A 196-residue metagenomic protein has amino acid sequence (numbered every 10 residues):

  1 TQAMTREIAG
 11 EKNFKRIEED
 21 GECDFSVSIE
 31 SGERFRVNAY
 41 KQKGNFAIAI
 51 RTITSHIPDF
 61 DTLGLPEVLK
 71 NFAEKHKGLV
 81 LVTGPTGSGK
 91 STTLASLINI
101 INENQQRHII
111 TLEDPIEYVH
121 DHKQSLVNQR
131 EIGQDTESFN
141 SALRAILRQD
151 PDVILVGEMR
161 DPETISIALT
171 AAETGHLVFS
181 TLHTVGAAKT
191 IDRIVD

Functional and structural regions predicted by a protein language model:
T1-P85, T93: N-terminal "pre-motor" subdomain/linker immediately upstream of P-loop NTPase catalytic cores
V37, L97, A142, I167-A168: Aromatic/hydrophobic pocket-lining residues that form π-stacking "cages" and hydrophobic walls in ligand
I53-H56, V127-N128, D152: Short, basic, glycine/proline-bearing loop/turn elements
I57-D61, T136-S141, P162-T164: Switch II of P-loop NTPase G domains
K70, E74, V80, T93-Q149 (+1 more regions): P-loop NTPase switch/communication element
T83-P85, L112, R130, G157 (+1 more regions): Structural motif
G89: Conserved glycine(s) of the Walker
P115, S125, L147-D196: Conserved P-loop NTPase nucleotide-binding/switch module
